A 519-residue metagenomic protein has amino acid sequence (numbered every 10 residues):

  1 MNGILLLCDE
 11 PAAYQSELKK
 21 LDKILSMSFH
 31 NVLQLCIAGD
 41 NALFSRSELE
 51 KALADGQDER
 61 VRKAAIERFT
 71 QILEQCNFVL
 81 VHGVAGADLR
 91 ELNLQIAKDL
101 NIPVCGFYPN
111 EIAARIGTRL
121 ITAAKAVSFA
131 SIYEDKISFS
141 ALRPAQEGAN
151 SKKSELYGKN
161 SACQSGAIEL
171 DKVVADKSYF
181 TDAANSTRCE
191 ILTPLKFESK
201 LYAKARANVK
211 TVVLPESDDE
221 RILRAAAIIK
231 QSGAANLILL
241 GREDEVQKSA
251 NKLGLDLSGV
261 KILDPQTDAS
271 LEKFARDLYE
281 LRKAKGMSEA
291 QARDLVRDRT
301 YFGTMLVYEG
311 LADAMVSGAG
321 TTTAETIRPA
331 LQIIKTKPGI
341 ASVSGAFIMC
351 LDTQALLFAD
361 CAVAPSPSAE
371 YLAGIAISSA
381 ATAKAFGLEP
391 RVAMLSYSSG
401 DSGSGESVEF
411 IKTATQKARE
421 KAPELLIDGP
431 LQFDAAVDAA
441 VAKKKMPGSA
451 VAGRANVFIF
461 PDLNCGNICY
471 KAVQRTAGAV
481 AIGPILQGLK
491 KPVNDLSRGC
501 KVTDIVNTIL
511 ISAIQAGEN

Functional and structural regions predicted by a protein language model:
M1-G148, K152-I191: Flexible phosphate-sensing "switch/lid" loops adjacent to ATP/NTP-binding sites across phosphate-transfer
E190-A452, V457-N519: Anion-binding alpha/beta catalytic cores of soluble intermediary-metabolism enzymes, centered on
